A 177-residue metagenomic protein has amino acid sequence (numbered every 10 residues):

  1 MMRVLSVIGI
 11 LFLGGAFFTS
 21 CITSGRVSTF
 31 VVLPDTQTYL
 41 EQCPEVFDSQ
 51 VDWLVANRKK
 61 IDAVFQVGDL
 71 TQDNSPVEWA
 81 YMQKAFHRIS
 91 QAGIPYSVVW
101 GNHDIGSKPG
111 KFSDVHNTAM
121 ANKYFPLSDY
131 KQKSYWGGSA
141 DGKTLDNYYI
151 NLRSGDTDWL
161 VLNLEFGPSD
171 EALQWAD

Functional and structural regions predicted by a protein language model:
M1-S6: Positively charged n-region of N-terminal signal peptides that target proteins for export
V7-A16: Bacterial N-terminal signal peptides
F17, Q66, L160: Conserved Rossmann-like nucleotide-binding pocket used by diverse enzymes that bind dinucleotide cofactors
F18-I22, Q174-D177: Short, intrinsically disordered, charge-balanced linker/junction segments flanking boundaries in proteins
C21-E78: N-terminal active-site segment of His-dependent metallophosphoesterases
S49-A56, K84-R88, A176-D177: Short amphipathic alpha-helices and their capping/turn segments at secondary-structure boundaries
P76-W175: Extended active-site neighborhood of metal-dependent phosphoesterases/phosphodiesterases
